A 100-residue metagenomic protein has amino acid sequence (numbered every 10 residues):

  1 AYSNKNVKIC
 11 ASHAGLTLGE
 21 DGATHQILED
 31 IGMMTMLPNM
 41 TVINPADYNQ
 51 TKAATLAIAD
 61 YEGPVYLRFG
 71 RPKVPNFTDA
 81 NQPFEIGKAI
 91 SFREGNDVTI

Functional and structural regions predicted by a protein language model:
A1-G95: Conserved thiamine diphosphate
